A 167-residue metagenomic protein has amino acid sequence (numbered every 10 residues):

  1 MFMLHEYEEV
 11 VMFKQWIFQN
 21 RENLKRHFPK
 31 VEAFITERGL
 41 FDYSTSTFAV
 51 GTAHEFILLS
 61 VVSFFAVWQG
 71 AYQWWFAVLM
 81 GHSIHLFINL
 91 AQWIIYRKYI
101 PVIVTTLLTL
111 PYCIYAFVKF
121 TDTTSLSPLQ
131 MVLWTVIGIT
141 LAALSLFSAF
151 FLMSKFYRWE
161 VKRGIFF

Functional and structural regions predicted by a protein language model:
M3-V10, H82-W93, L141-K155: Transmembrane alpha-helical segments that form the membrane-embedded catalytic/substrate-channel core of multi-pass
V10-L40, K155-F167: Cytosolic, membrane-interface loops and tails of multi-pass inner-membrane proteins
E32-H54: Interfacial helix-start motif at the membrane-water boundary
S46-F65, H85, L108-I114: Core segments of transmembrane alpha-helices that mediate helix-helix packing or line hydrophobic substrate/ligand
V67-Y72, L90-I100, T124-S125: Membrane-interface helix caps and helix-loop-helix hairpins in membrane proteins
A77-V78, I94-L108, P128-T135: Non-cytosolic membrane-interface motifs at loop->transmembrane helix junctions
M80-N89, I100-F120: Hydrophobic alpha-helical membrane segments
I114-F167: Terminal transmembrane helical module of multi-pass membrane proteins
